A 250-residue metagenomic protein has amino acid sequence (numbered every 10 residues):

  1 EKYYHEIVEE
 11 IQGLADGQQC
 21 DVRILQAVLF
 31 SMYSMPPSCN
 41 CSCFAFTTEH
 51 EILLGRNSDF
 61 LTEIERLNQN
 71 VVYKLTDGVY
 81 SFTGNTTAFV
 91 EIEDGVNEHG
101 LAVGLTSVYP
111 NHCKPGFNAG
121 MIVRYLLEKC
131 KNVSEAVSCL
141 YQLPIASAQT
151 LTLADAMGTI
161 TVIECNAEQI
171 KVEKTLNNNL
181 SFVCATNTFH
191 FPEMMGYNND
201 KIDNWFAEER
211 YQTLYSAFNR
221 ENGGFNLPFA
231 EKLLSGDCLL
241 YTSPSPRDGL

Functional and structural regions predicted by a protein language model:
K2-E6, E128, I202-F206: Catalytic cores of large soluble enzymes that bind and process phosphate-bearing ligands
K2-G120, I145-A146: A contiguous strand-loop segment
E49, D155-M157, N166: Acidic/polar residues in short coil/turn loops that connect beta-strands within repeat-based beta-sheet scaffolds
L105-I160, E209-S235: Proteins synthesized as precursors that undergo proteolytic processing into mature forms
Q149, E164-N166, K201: Long, histidine/aromatic-enriched segments associated with O2/redox biology
T159-T175: Extended amphipathic alpha-helical segments with heptad-repeat/coiled-coil character used for oligomerization, fusion
L176-F229: C-terminal amphipathic alpha-helical segment
Y241-L250: Single conserved hydrophobic/aromatic residue that forms the stacking wall/gate of nucleotide- or nucleobase-binding
